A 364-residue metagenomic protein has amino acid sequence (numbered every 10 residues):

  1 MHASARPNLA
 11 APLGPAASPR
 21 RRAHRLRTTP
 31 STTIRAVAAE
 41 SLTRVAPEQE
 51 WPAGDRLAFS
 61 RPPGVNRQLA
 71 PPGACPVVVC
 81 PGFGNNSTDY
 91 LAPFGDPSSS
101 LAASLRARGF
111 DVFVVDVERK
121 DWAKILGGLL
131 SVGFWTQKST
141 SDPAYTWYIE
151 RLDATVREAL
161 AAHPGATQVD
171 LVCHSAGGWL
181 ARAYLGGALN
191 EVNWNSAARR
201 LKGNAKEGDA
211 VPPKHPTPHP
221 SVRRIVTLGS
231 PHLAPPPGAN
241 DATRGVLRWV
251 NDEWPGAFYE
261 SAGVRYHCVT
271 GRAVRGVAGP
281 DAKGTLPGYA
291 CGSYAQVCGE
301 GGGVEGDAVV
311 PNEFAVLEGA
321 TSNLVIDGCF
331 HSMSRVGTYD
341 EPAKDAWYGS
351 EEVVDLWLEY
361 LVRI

Functional and structural regions predicted by a protein language model:
M1-L26, A36: N-terminal chloroplast transit peptides
L42-Q49, P71-V169: Active-site catalytic motif of lipid deacylating hydrolases and related acyltransferases
G54-C75: Short beta-strand-to-loop junctions in surface cap/lid or active-site-entrance loops
V78, F113-V115, R224-V226, H267-V269 (+1 more regions): Hydrophobic/aromatic beta-strand patches that form the interior of the parallel beta-sheet core in alpha/beta enzyme
V78-G84, H174-S175, G229, D307: The conserved beta1-alpha1 loop
N86-T88, D121-I125, G178-R182, L233-P237 (+3 more regions): Short catalytic/ligand-binding loop motif for oxyanion handling, primarily in non-cytosolic enzymes, centered on
T140-D142, T146-R265, R272: Serine-dependent carboxylesterase/thioesterase catalytic core of lipase-like alpha/beta-hydrolase/SGNH enzymes
A262-I364: C-terminal catalytic-base region of ester-bond hydrolases, centering on the histidine of the charge-relay
